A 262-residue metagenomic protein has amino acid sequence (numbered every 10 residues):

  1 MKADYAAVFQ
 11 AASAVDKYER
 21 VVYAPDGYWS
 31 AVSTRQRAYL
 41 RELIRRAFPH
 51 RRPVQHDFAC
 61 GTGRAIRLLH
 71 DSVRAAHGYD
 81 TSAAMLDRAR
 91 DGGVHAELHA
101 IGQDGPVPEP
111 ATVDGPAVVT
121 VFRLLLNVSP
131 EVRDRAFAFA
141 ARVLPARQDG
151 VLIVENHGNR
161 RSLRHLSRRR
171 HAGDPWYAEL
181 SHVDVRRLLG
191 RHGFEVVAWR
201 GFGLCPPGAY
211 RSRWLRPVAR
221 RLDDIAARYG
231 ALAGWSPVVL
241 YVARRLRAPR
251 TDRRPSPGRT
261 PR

Functional and structural regions predicted by a protein language model:
M1-P49: Conserved class I S-adenosyl-L-methionine
T62-G105: Class I SAM-dependent methyltransferase SAM/SAH-binding core
T120: A conserved beta-strand element that flanks and buttresses the S-adenosyl-L-methionine
V128-F139: A short, conserved alpha-helix within the catalytic core of class I
Q148-N156: Conserved beta-strand signature within the Rossmann-like core of class I S-adenosyl-L-methionine
N156-P175: Short, glycine-/aromatic-enriched active-site segment of Class I SAM-dependent methyltransferases
Y177-G193: Short alpha-helix
R200-R262: A C-terminal cap/extension of S-adenosyl-L-methionine-dependent methyltransferases that defines the acceptor-substrate
